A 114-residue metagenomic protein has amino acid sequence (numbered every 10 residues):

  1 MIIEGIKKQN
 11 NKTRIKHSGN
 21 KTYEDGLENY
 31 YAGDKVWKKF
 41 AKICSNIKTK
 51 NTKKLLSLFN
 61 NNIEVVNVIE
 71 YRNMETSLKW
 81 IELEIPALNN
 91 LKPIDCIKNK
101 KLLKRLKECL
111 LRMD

Functional and structural regions predicted by a protein language model:
M1-D114: Non-transmembrane "mature" sequence context
